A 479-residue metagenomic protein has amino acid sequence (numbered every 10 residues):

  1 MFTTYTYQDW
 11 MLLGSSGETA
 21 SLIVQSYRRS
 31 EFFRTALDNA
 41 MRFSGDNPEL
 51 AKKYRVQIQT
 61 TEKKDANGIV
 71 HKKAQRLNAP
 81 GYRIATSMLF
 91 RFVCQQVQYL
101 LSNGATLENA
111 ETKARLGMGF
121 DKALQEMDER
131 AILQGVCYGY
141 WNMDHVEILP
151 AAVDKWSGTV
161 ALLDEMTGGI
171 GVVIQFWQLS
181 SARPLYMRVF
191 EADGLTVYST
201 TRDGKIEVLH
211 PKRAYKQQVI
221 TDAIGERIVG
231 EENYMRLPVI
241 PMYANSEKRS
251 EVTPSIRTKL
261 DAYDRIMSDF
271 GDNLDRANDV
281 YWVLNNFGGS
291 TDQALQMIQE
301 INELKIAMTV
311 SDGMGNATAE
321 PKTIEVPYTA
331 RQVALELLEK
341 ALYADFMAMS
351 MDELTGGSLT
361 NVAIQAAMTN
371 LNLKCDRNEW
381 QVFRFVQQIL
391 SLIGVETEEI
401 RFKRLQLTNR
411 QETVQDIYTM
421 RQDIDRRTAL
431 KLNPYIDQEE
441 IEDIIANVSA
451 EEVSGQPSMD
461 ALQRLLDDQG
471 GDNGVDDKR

Functional and structural regions predicted by a protein language model:
M1, K259-D275, W282-G288, V453-R479: Glycine- and charge-rich intrinsically disordered segments
M1-A151, N473-R479: Extended, helix-rich architectural segments
T3-T6, S15-A20, R29, F33 (+9 more regions): Alpha-helical structural motif
Q8, Q59, N142, F190 (+4 more regions): A structural detector for beta-sheet-dominated domains
R115-A123, A131, S255, K259 (+3 more regions): Short amphipathic alpha-helical segments
D128, I132-L133, Y138-N245: Extended, regular secondary-structure scaffolds
V219-L359, A366: Extended, charged amphipathic alpha-helical segments
T291, Q296-M314, V326-R479: C-terminal helix-loop subdomains that flank or include functional centers
